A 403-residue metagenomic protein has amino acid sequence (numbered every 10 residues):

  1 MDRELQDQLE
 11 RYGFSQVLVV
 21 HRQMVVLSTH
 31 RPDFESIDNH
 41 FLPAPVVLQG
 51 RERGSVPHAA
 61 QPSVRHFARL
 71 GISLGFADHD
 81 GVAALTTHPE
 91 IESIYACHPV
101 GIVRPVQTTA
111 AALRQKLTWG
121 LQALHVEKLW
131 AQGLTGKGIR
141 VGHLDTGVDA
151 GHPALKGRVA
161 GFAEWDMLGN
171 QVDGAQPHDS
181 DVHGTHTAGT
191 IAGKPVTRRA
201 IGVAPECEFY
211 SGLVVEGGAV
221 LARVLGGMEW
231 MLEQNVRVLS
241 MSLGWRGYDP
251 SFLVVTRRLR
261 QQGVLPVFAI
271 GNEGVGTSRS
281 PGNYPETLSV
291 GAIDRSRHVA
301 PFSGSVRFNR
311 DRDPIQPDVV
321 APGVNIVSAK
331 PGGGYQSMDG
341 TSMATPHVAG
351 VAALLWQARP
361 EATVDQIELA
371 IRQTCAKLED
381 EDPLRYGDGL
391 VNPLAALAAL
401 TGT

Functional and structural regions predicted by a protein language model:
Q8-T29: Short glycine-/aliphatic-rich beta-strand segments at the starts of folded cytosolic domains
V19-R22, W119-D173, T190, F268: Acidic-leg catalytic submotif of subtilisin-like serine proteases
T29, K194, G212-E286, N309-P314 (+3 more regions): Substrate-binding/access-modulating region of protease and related hydrolase catalytic domains
Q49-G120, K128: Autoinhibitory propeptides
D145, R279-Q357, E361, A398: Extracellular S/T/G-rich loop segment that most often corresponds to the catalytic His/Ser-adjacent loop
T146, L168-G247, G291-S296, R359 (+1 more regions): Subtilisin-like peptidase catalytic core
V236-S240, Q357-T403: C-terminal subdomain of the subtilisin-like protease fold in secreted/lumenal serine endopeptidases
